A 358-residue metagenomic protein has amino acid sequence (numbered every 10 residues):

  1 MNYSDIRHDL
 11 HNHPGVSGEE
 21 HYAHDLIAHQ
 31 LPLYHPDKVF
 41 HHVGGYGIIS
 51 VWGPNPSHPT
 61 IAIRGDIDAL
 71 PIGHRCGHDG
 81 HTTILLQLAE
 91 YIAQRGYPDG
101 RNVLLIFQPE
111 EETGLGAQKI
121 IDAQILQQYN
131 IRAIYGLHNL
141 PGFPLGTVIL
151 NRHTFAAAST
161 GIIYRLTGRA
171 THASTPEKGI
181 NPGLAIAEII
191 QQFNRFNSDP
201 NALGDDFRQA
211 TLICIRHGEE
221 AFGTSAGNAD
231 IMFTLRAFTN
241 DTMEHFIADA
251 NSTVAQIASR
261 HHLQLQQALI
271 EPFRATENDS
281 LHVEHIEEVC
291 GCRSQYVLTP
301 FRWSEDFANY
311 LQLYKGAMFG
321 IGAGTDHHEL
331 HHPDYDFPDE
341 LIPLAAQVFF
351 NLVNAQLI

Functional and structural regions predicted by a protein language model:
M1-D99: Acidic/His- and Gly-rich active-site-bordering loop/insert found across diverse amide/peptide-bond hydrolases
M1-P14, R165-L166, N181-L184, E188 (+1 more regions): N-terminal hydrophobic/helix-forming segments and targeting peptides
H13, E177-P182, D241-I247: Active-site pocket-shaping loop/turn-to-helix segments
I48-G53, D68-R75, D79-G80, L86 (+3 more regions): Histidine/acidic-residue-rich, glycine-tolerant segments that coordinate divalent metal ions
P59-A62, N102-L104, I131-Y135, Q209-A210 (+3 more regions): Structural motif
A62-R64, H138, I162-Y164, M318-G324: Non-cysteine beta-strand/loop elements that form the S-adenosyl-L-methionine
A187-I358: Metal-dependent amide/peptide-bond hydrolase catalytic core, centered on the "pita-bread" metallohydrolase fold
